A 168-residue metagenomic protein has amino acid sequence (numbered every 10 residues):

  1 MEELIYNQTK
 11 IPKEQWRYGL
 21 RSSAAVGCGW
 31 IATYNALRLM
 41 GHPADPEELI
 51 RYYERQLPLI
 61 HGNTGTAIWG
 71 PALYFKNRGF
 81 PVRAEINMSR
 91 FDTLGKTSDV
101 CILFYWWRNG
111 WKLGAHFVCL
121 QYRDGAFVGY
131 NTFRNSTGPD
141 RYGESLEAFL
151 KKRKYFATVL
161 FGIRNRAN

Functional and structural regions predicted by a protein language model:
M1-I60: Active-site-adjacent structural segments surrounding the nucleophilic cysteine of cysteine proteases and isopeptidases
M1-T9, Q121-N168: Noncatalytic regulatory segments and standalone regulatory/sensor domains
W30, T64-I68, R153: A structural signal for well-ordered alpha-helical scaffolds and beta->alpha junctions
Y34, W107, F133: Residue-level signal for short, function-critical loop segments
L59-S89: Helix-adjacent hinge/juxtasegments
E85-Y130, A167: Active-site-adjacent substructure of cysteine-protease-like catalytic cores
